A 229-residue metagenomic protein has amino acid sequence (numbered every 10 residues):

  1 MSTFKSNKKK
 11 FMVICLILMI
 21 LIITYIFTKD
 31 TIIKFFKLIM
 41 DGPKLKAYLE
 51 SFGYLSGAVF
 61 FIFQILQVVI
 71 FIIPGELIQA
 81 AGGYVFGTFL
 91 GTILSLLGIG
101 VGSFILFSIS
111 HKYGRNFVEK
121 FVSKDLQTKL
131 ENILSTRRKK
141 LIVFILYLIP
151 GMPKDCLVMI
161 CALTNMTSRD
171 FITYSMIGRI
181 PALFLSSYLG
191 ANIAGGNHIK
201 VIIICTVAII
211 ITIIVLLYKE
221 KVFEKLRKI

Functional and structural regions predicted by a protein language model:
S2-M12, Y25-F60, G100-D155, L163-M166 (+2 more regions): Membrane-interfacial helix-loop-helix
M12-L21: Alpha-helical transmembrane segments
I20-T24, L185: Membrane-embedded alpha-helical segments in integral membrane proteins
Y54-L97, N132-N192: Hydrophobic alpha-helical membrane segments of integral membrane proteins
R169-I229: Transmembrane alpha-helix interface motif
